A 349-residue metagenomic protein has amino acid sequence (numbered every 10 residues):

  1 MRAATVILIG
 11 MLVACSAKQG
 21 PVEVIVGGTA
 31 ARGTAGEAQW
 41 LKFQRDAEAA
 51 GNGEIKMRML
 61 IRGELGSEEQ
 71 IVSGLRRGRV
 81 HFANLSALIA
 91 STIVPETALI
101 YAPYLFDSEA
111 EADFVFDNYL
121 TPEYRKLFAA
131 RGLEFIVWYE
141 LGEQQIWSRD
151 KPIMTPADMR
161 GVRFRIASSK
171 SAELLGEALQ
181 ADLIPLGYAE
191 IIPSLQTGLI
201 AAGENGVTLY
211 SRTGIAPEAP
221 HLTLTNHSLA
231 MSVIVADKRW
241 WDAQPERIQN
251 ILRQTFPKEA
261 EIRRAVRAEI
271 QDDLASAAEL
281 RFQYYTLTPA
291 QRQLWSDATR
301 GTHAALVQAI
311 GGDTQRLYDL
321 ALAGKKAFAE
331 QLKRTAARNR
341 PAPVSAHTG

Functional and structural regions predicted by a protein language model:
M1-L12: Sec-dependent bacterial lipoprotein signal peptides
G10, C15-E111, Y119-L120, F128-G349: N-terminal secretory/targeting leader peptides
